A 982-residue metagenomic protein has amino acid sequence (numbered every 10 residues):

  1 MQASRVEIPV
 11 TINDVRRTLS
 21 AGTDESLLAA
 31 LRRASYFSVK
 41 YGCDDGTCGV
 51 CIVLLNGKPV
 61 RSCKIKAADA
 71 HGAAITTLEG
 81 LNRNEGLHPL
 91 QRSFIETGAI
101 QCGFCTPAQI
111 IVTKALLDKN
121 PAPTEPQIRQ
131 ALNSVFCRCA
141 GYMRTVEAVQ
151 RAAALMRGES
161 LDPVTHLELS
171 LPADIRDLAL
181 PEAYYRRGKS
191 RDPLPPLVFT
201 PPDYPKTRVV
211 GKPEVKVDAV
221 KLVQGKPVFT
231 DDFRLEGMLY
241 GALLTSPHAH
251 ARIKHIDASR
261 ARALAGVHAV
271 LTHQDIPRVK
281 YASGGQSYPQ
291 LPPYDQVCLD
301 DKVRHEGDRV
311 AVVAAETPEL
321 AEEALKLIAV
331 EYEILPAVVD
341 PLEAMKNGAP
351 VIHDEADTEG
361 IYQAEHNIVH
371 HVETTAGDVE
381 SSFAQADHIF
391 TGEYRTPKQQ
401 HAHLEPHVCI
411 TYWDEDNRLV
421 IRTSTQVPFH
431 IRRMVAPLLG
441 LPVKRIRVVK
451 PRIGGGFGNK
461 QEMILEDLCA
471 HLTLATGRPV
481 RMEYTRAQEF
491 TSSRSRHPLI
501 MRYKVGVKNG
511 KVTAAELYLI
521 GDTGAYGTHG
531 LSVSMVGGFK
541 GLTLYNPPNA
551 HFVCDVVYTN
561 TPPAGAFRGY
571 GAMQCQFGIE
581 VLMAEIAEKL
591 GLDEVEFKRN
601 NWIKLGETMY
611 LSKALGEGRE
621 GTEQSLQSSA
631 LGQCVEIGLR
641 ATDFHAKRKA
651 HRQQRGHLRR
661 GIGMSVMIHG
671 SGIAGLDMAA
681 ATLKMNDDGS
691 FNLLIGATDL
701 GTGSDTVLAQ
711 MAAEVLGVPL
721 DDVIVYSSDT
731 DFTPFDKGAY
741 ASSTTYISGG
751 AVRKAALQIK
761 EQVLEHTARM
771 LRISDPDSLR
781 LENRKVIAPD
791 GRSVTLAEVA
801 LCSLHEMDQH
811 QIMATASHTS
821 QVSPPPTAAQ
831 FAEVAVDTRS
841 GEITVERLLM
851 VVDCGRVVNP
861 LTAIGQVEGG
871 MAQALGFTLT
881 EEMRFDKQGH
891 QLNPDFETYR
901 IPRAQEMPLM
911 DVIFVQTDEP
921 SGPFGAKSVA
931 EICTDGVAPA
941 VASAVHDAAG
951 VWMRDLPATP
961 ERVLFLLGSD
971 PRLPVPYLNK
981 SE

Functional and structural regions predicted by a protein language model:
M1-K189: Signature of N-terminal electron-transfer/Fe-S-associated modules in redox systems
A3-V6, V15, L132-V135, A140-F229 (+11 more regions): Intrinsic disorder at enzyme termini
G98, K212, D218-K221, Q286-P289 (+5 more regions): Glycine-rich loop/linker segments at domain edges
M156-A364, I389, L804-E806: Flexible, low-hydrophobicity surface segments
V220-K221, K326-V339, Q426-P428, R433 (+4 more regions): Extended active-site and interfacial segments that coordinate phosphate-rich ligands in large catalytic machineries
L264, H273-Q274, G440-R445, A475-P479 (+4 more regions): C-terminal catalytic domains of large/alpha subunits in multi-subunit enzymes
R309, E316, R478-T523, G750-R784: Phosphate/diphosphate-binding loops
G456-G477, R481-Y484, S704-A712: Thiamine diphosphate
